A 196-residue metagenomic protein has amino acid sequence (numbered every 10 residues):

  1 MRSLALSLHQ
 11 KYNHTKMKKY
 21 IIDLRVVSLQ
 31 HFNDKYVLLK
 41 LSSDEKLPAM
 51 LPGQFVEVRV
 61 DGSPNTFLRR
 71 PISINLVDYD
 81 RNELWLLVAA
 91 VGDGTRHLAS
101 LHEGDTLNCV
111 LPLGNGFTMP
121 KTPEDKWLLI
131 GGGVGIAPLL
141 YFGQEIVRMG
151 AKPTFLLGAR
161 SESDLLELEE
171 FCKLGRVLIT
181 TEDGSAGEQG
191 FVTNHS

Functional and structural regions predicted by a protein language model:
M1-K16: N-terminal amphipathic/basic-hydrophobic helices that include classical n-h-c signal peptides and signal-anchor
S3-L4, D44, V134: Generic N-terminal simple sequence motifs
K11-N13, K35, G190, N194: Intrinsically disordered, low-complexity N-terminal regions enriched in serine/proline/glycine with scattered basic
N13-K16, R59, E145-I146: Generic alpha-helical secondary structure signal
H14, K18-I21, L156: Intrinsically disordered, low-complexity regions
K18-E103: Ferredoxin-reductase
D93-S196: FNR/FR-type flavoprotein reductase catalytic core
